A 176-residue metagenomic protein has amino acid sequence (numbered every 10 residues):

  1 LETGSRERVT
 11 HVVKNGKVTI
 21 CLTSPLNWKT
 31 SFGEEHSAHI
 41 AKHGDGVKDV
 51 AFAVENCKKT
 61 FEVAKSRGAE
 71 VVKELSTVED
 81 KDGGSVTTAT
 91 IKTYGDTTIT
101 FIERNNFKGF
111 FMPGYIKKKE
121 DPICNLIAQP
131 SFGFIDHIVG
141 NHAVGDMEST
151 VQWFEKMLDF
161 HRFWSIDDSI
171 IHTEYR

Functional and structural regions predicted by a protein language model:
L1, S5-E74, K81-S165, H172-R176: Glyoxalase I/VOC metalloenzyme domain signal
